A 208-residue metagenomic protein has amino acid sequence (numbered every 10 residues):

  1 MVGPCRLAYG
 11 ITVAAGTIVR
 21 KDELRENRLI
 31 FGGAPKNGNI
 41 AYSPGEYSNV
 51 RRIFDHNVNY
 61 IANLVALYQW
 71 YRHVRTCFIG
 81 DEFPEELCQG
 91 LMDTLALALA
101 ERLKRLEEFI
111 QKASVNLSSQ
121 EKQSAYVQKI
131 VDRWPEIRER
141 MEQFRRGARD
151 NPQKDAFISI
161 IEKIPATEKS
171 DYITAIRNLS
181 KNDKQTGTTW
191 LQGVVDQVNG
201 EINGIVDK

Functional and structural regions predicted by a protein language model:
M1-A96: Glycine-rich hexapeptide-repeat left-handed beta-helix
A100-K208: C-terminal non-catalytic accessory extensions
